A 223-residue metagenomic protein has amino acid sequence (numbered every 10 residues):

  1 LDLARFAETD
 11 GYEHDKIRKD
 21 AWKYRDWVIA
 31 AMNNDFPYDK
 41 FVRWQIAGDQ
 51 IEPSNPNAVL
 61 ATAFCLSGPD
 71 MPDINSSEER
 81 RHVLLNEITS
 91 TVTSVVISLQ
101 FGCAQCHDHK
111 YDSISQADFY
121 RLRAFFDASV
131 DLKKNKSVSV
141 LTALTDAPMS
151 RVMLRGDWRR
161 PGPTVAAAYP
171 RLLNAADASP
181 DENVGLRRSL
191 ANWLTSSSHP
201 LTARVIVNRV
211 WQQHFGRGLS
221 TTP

Functional and structural regions predicted by a protein language model:
L1-V138, D146-P170, R188-L190, T202-P223: Short, structured secondary-structure elements that scaffold catalytic or ligand/cofactor-binding regions
H82, S179-V184: Extracellular beta-rich ligand/substrate-recognition surface
R171-D181: Edge strands and adjacent loops of beta-rich recognition modules
L194-T195: Conserved interaction-surface patches within small, structured recognition/assembly domains
